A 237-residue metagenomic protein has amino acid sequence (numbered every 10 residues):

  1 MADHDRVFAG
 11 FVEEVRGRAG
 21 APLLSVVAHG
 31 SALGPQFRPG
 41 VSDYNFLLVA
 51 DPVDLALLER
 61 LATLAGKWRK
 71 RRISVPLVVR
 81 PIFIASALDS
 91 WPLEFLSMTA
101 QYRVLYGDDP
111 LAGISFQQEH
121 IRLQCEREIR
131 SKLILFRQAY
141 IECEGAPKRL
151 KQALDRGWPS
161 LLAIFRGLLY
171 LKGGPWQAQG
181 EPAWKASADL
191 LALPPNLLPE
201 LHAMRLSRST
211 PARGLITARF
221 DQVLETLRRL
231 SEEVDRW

Functional and structural regions predicted by a protein language model:
M1-R18, G34-V41, F46-D89: Metal-dependent nucleotidyltransferase catalytic core
M1-V7, Y102-Y106, L193-P194: A nucleotide- and high-energy phosphate-metabolite-utilizing enzyme signature
F8, S115-W237: Conserved nucleotidyltransferase catalytic core and NTase-mimicking acidic/glycine-rich helix/loop elements in nucleic
E13-G17, K67, V104, D189 (+2 more regions): A generic structural signal for well-ordered alpha-helical segments enriched in polar/charged residues
L24-A32: Short gly/ser-rich loop at a beta-strand->alpha-helix junction or flexible surface loop bordering the NTP-binding
A62-Q152: Conserved NTP/Mg2+-binding pocket subregion across the NTase superfamily
